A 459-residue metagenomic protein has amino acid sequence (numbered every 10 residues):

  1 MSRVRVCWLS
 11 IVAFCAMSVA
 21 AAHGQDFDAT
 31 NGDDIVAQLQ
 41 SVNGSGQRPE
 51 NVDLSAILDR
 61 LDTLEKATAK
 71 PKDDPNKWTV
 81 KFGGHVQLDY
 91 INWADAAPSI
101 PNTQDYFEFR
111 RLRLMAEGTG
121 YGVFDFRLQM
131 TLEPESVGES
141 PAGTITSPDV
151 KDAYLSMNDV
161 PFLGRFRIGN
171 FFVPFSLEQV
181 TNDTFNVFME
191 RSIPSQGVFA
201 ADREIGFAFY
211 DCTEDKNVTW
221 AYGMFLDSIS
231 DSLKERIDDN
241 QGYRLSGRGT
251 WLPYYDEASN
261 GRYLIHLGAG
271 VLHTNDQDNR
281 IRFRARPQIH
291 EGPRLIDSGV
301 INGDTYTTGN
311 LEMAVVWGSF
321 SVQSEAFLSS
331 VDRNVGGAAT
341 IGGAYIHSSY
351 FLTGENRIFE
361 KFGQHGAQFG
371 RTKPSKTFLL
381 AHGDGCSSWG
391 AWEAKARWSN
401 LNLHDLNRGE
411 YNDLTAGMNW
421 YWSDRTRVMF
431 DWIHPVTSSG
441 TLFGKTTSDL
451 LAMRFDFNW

Functional and structural regions predicted by a protein language model:
M1-L9: Bacterial N-terminal signal peptides that target proteins for export
L9-S18: Bacterial N-terminal signal peptides
A20-G24: Boundary at the C-terminal end of the N-terminal hydrophobic targeting segment
D26-T30, R48, A94, S99-P101 (+4 more regions): Outer-membrane beta-barrel pore domains
N31-P71: Amphipathic alpha-helical oligomerization/assembly segments
A69-Q277, T340-C386, A391-K395, S399 (+1 more regions): Outer membrane beta-barrel
